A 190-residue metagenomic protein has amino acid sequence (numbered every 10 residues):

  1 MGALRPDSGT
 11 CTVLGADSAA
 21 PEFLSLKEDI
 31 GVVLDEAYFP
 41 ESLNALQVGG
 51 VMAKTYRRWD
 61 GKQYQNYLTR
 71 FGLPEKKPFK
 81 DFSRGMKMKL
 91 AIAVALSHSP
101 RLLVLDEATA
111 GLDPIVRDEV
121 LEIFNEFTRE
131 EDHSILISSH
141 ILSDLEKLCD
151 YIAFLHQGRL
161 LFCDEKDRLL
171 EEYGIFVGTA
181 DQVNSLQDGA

Functional and structural regions predicted by a protein language model:
M1: Helix-to-loop junction immediately C-terminal to a conserved catalytic motif
G9-D17, S25-L26: Conserved ABC transporter NBD signature motif
E28, V32-L90: ABC-family P-loop ATPase nucleotide-binding domains
L103-E107, L112: Catalytic Walker B motif of ABC-type/P-loop ATPase nucleotide-binding domains
P114-V116: Helix N-cap at the start of a conserved alpha-helix in ABC-type nucleotide-binding domains
C163-D164: ABC ATPase "signature
